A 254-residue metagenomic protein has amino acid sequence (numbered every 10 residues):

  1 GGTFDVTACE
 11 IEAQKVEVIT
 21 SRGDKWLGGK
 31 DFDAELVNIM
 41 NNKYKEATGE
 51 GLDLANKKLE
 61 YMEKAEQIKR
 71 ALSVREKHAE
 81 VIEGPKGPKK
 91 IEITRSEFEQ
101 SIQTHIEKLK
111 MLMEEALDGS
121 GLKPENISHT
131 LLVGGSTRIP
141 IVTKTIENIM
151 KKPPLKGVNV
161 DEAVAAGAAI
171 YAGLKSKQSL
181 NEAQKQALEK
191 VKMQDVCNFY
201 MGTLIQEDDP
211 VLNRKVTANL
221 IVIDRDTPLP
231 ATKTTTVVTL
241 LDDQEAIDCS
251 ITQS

Functional and structural regions predicted by a protein language model:
G1-S254: Oxyanion-binding/catalytic loops of NTP- or PPi-dependent enzymes
